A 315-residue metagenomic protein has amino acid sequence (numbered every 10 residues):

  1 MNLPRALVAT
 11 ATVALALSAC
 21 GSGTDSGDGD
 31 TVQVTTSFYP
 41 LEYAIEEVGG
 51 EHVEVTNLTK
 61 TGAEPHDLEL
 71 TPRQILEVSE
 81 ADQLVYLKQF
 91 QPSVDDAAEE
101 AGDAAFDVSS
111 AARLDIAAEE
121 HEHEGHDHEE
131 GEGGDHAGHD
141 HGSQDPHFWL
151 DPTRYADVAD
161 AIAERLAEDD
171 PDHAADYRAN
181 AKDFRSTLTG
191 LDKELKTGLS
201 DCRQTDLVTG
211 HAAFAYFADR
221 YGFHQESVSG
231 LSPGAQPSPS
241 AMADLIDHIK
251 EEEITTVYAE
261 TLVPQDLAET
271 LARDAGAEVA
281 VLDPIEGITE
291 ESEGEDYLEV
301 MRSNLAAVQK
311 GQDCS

Functional and structural regions predicted by a protein language model:
N2-A11, A16-S315: Extracytoplasmic metal-acquisition and chelation regions
